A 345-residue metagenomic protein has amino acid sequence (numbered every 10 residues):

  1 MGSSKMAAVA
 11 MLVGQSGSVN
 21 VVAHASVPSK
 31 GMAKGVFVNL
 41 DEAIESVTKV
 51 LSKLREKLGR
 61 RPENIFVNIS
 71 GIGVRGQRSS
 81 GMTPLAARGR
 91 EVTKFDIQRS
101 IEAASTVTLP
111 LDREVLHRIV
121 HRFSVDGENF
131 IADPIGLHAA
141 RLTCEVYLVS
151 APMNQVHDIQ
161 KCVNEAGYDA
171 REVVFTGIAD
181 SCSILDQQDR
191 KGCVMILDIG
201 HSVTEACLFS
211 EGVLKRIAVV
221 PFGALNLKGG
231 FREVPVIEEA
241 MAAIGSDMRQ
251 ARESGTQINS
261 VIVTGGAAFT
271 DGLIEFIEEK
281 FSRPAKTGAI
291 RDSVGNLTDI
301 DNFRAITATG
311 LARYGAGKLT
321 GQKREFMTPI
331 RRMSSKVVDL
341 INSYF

Functional and structural regions predicted by a protein language model:
M1-K5, V9-I65, I69-I196, V213-L214 (+6 more regions): Nucleotide/phosphate-binding catalytic cleft detector across ATP-hydrolyzing and phosphate-transferring enzymes
K5, I199, T256-K280: Glycine-rich phosphate-binding loops at beta-strand->alpha-helix junctions
V38, E42-E45, F95, N154 (+7 more regions): Conserved active-site and cofactor/substrate-binding residues in soluble primary-metabolism enzymes
L40, V149, V220, G230-V234 (+3 more regions): Hydrophobic alpha-helical scaffolding
L148, E165-E172, K228-Q257: Adenine-nucleotide phosphate-binding core of ATP-dependent small-molecule kinases
A179-F231: Acidic, glycine-rich loop-and-beta core segments that form the ion-binding/anion-interacting portion of active sites
V213-R216, A224, A267-R313: Nucleotide-binding motor/catalytic cores of P-loop/tubulin-like NTPases across gene-expression machines
K228, M241, G245-R249, V261-I262 (+5 more regions): Generic hydrophobic alpha-helical scaffold/packing signal
